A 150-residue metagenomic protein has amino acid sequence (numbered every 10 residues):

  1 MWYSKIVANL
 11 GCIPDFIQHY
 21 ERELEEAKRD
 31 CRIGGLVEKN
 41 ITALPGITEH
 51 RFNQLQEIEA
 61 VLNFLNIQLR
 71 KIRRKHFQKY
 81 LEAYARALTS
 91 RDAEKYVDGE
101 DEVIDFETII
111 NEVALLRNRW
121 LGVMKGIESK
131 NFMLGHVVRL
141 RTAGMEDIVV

Functional and structural regions predicted by a protein language model:
M1-D30: Extended, charged low-complexity scaffolding/tethering segments
R22-N53: Short, charge-rich amphipathic alpha-helices with coiled-coil/heptad character
E59, K79, L121: Catalytic phosphate/metal-binding cores of nucleic-acid and nucleotide-processing enzymes, i.e., regions that mediate
L65-I109: Extended, amphipathic alpha-helical coiled-coil scaffold segments used for oligomerization/tethering in eukaryotic
N66-R74, D105-L140: Long amphipathic alpha-helical coiled-coil segments
R141-V150: Acidic, low-complexity, intrinsically disordered peripheral segments
